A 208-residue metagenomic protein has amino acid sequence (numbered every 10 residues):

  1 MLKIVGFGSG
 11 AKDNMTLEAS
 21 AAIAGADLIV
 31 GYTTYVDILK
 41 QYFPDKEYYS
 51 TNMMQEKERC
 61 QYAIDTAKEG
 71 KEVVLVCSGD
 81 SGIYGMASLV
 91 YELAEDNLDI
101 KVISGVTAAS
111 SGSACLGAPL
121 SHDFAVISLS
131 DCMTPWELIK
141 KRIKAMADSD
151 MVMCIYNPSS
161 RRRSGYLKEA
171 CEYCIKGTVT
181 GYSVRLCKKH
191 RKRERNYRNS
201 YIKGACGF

Functional and structural regions predicted by a protein language model:
M1-I103, S111: Class I S-adenosyl-L-methionine
L2-I4, E72-V73, D148-F208: A contiguous loop/helix-start segment that scaffolds small-molecule binding in enzyme catalytic cores
F7-N14, M133-W136, N196: Short gly/ser/thr-rich secondary-structure transition/capping motifs
A19-S20, I64, C115-L116, K140-K144 (+2 more regions): A generic local secondary-structure boundary/capping motif
M54-R59, A108, C132-T134, R191-E194: A short acidic, often aromatic-flanked loop/helix-cap motif at beta-alpha or helix-coil junctions that lines enzyme
K71-C77, P119-D131, I202-F208: A polyampholytic, Gly/Pro-enriched intrinsically disordered region
D80-S81, S130-M133, P158-R161: Short histidine/acidic/glycine/proline-rich micro-motifs that form metal- and phosphate-coordinating active-site loops
G85-S149: Class I SAM-dependent methyltransferase SAM-binding "motif I" and its flanking Rossmann-like core
